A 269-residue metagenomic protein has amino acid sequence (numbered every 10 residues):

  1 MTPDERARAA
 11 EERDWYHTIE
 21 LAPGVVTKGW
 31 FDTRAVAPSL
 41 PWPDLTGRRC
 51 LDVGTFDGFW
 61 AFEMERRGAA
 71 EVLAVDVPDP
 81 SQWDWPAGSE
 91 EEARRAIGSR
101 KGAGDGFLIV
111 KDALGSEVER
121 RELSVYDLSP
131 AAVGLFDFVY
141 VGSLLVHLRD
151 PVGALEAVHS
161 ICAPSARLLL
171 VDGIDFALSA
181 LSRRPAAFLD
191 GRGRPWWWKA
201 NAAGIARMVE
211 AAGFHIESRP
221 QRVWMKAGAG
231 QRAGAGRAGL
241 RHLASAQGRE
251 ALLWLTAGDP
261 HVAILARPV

Functional and structural regions predicted by a protein language model:
V26-R48, E63: Conserved alpha-helix/loop element of class I SAM-dependent methyltransferases that forms part of the SAM/SAH-binding
R48-F56: Conserved class I S-adenosyl-L-methionine
Y126-V139: A short acidic, Gly/Pro-enriched loop at the edge of an enzyme's catalytic core that lines a small-molecule cofactor
D137-D150: A short SAM/SAH-binding and catalytic strip from SAM-dependent methyltransferases
V152-R167: A short glycine-rich, Lys/Arg-flanked "PGG" loop and its adjoining helix->strand segment in the class I
L169-R192: Conserved class I S-adenosyl-L-methionine
A187-A203: Acceptor-substrate binding/catalytic loop of class I
S218-V269: A C-terminal cap/extension of S-adenosyl-L-methionine-dependent methyltransferases that defines the acceptor-substrate
